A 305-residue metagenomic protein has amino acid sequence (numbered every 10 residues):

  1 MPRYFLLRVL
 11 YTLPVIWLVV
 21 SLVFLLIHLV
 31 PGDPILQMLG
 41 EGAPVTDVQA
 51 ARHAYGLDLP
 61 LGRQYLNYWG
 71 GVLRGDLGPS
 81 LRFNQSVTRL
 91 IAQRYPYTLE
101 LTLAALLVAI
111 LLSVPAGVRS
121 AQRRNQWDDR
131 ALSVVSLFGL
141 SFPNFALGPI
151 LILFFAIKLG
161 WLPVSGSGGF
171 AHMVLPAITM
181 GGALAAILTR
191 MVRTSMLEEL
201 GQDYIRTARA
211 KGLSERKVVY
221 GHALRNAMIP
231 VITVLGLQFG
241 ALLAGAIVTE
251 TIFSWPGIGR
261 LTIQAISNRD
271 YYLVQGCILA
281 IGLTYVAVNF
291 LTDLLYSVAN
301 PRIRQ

Functional and structural regions predicted by a protein language model:
P2-Y4, R89, Y95-D128, S167-Q305: Alpha-helical transmembrane segments of integral membrane proteins, especially multi-pass inner/plasma-membrane
L6-I16: N-terminal signal-anchor/signal peptide hydrophobic helix marking the start of the first transmembrane segment
T12, R94, T98, V134-S141 (+1 more regions): Residue-level signal for discrete positions within transmembrane alpha-helices of multi-pass small-molecule
V15-L66, A156-L175: Hydrophobic alpha-helical transmembrane segments of membrane transport/permease proteins and related membrane-embedded
W17-S21, L61, L103-L107, A146 (+2 more regions): Hydrophobic alpha-helical transmembrane segments of multi-pass integral membrane proteins
L22-L29, Y68-G70, V134-P163, T179-A183: Membrane-water interface segments at the C-terminal ends of transmembrane alpha-helices in multi-pass inner-membrane
H53-L61, R74-V87, S165, L188 (+1 more regions): Membrane-interfacial helix-loop-helix junctions in multi-pass membrane proteins
D58-V114: An internal, D/E-rich "acidic patch" concept
